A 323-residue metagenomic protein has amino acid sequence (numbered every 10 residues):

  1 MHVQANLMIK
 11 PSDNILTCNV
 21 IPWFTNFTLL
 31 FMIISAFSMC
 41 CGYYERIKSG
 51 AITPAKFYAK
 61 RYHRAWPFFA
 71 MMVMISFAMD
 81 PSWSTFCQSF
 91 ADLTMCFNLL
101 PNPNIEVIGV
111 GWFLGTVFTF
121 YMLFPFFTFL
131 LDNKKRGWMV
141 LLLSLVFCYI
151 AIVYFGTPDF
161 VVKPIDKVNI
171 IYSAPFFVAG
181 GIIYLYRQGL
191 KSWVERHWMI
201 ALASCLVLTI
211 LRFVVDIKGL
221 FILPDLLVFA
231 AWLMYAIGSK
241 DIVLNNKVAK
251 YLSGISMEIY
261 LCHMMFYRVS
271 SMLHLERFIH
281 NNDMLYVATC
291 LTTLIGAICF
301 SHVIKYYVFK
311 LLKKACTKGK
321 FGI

Functional and structural regions predicted by a protein language model:
M1-Q4, A78, C96-L100, L143-G156 (+3 more regions): Aromatic-anchored segments of alpha-helical transmembrane domains
Q4-P11, M79-S82, I152-V161, I210-I217 (+1 more regions): Juxtamembrane "helix-exit" motif on the non-cytosolic side of transmembrane helices
L16-T28, P103-T116, Y154-A179, T209-W232 (+1 more regions): Interfacial loop-to-helix transition and helix-capping segments at the boundaries of transmembrane helices
I21-I34, C41-D80, S84-C96, F120 (+7 more regions): Transmembrane alpha-helical segments and their boundary/interface "anchor" motifs in multi-pass integral membrane
I33, F37-E45, F120, F124-D132 (+7 more regions): Hydrophobic transmembrane alpha-helices
I47-K56, W83, F127-W138, L185-H197 (+2 more regions): Membrane-interface helix-boundary motifs at transmembrane edges
S76-S84, L93-Y154: Hydrophobic alpha-helical segments with transmembrane-like composition
A78, F177, S204-K310: Alpha-helical transmembrane segments of multi-pass integral membrane proteins
